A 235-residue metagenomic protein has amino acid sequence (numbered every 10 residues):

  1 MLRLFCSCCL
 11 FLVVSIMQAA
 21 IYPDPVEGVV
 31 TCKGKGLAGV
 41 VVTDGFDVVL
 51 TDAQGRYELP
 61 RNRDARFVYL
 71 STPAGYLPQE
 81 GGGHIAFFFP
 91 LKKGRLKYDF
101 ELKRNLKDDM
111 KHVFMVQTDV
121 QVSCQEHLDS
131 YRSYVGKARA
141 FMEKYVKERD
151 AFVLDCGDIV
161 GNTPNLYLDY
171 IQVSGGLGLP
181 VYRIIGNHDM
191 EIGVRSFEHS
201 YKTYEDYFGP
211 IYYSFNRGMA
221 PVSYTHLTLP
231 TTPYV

Functional and structural regions predicted by a protein language model:
L2-C8: Sec-dependent signal peptide recognition, specifically the positively charged N-region followed immediately by
L10-Q18: Hydrophobic h-region of N-terminal signal peptides that target proteins for export in Gram-negative bacteria
I21-P25, C32, T72, Y76-Y167 (+1 more regions): N-terminal active-site segment of His-dependent metallophosphoesterases
D24-V26, C32-F46, V235: Short, ordered, surface-exposed loop/turn motifs in non-cytosolic proteins
F46-P60: Short, acidic Ser/Thr/Gly-rich low-complexity loop/linker segments typical of extracellular and cell-surface proteins
D64-F67: Extracellular Ig-like/FN3 beta-sandwich strand-entry sites
P73-E80, P164-L227: Extended active-site neighborhood of metal-dependent phosphoesterases/phosphodiesterases
H226-V235: Single conserved hydrophobic/aromatic residue that forms the stacking wall/gate of nucleotide- or nucleobase-binding
